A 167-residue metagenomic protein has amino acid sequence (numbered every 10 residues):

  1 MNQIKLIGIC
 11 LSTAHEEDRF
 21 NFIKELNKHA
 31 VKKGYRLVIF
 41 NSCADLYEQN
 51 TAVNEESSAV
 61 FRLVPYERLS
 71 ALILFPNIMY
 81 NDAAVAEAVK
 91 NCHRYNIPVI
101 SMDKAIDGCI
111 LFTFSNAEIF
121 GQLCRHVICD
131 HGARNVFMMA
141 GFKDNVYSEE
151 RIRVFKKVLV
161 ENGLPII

Functional and structural regions predicted by a protein language model:
M1-E48, E56-I167: Bacterial carbohydrate/catabolite-sensing allosteric modules
